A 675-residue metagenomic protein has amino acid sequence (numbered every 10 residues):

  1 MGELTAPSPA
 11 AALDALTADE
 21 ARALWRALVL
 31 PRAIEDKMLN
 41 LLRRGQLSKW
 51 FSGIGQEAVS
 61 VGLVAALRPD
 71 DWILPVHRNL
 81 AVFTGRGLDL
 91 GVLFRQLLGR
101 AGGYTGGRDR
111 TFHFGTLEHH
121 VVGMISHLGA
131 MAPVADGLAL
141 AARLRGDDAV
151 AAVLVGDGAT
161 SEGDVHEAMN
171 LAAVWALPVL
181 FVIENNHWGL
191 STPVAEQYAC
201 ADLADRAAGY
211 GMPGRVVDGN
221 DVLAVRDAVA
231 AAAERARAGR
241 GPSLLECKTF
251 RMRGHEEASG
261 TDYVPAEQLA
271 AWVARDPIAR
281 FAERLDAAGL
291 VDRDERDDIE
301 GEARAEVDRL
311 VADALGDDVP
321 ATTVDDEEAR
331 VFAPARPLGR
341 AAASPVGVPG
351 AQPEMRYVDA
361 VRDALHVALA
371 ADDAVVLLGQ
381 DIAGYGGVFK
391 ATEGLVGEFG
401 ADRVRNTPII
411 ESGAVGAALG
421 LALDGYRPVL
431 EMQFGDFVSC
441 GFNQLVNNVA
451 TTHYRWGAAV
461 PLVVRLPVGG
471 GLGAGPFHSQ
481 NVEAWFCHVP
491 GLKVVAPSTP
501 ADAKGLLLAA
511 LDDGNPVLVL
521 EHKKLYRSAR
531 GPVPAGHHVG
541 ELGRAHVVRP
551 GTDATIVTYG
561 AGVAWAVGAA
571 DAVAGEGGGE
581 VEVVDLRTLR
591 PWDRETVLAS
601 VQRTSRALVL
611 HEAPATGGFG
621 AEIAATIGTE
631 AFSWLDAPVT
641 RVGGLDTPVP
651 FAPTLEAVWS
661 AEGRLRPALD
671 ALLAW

Functional and structural regions predicted by a protein language model:
M1-V59, A66, C247, R253 (+4 more regions): Conserved acidic/glycine
A33-D36, N40-W175, P193-A199, A204 (+4 more regions): Cofactor-binding active-site loop characterized by glycine-rich and histidine/acidic residues
D36-M38, G99-T116, L203-A204, G384-E398 (+2 more regions): Acidic-glycine-rich active-site phosphate/pyrophosphate-binding loop
L41-Q46, F112-I125, D148-L154, H187 (+8 more regions): Glycine/charged-rich beta-loop-alpha catalytic/anionic-binding loops adjacent to active sites
K49-Q56, H77-R78, F114-A132, G156 (+8 more regions): Active-site nucleophile and cofactor-binding loops and adjacent substrate-binding regions of central metabolic enzymes
G99-G103, A173-I183, R403-N406, V449-L466: A glycine-rich helix N-cap at a beta->alpha junction
H120-D308, G316, V489-S605, L610: Glycine-rich ThDP/TPP pyrophosphate-binding loop and its adjacent helix/strand module within ThDP-dependent enzymes
E167-A173, S412-R427, A450: Small-aliphatic-rich amphipathic alpha-helix that forms the alpha element of a beta-alpha
